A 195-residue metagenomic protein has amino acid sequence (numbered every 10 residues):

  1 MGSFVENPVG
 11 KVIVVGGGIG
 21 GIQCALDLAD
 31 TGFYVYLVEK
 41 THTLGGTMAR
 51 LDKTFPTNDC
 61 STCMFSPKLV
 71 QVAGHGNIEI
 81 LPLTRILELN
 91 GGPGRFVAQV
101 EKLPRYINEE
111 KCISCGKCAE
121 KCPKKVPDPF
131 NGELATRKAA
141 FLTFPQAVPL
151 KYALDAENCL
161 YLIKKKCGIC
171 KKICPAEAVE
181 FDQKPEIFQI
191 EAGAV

Functional and structural regions predicted by a protein language model:
M1-F4, T41-K68, L81-K111, P123-A194: Non-heme iron-sulfur electron-transfer modules
F4-G20, Y36: Beta1/beta-strand and adjacent pyrophosphate-binding region of the FAD-binding site in flavoprotein oxidoreductases
V14-V15, V38, C112-C115, A192-V195: Short hydrophobic core segments
G18-I19, T43, K117: Residue-level detector of alpha-helix initiation sites
G21-C24, I169: Short glycine/serine/threonine-rich phosphate/pyrophosphate-binding segments that cradle anionic phosphate groups
A25, A29-D30: Gly/Ala-rich phosphate-binding loop of Rossmann-like dinucleotide-binding domains, activating on the conserved
F33: Short phosphate-binding/catalytic loops that engage adenosine nucleotides
Q71-E79: A structural motif corresponding to the C-terminal end of an alpha-helix and its immediate exit/capping segment
